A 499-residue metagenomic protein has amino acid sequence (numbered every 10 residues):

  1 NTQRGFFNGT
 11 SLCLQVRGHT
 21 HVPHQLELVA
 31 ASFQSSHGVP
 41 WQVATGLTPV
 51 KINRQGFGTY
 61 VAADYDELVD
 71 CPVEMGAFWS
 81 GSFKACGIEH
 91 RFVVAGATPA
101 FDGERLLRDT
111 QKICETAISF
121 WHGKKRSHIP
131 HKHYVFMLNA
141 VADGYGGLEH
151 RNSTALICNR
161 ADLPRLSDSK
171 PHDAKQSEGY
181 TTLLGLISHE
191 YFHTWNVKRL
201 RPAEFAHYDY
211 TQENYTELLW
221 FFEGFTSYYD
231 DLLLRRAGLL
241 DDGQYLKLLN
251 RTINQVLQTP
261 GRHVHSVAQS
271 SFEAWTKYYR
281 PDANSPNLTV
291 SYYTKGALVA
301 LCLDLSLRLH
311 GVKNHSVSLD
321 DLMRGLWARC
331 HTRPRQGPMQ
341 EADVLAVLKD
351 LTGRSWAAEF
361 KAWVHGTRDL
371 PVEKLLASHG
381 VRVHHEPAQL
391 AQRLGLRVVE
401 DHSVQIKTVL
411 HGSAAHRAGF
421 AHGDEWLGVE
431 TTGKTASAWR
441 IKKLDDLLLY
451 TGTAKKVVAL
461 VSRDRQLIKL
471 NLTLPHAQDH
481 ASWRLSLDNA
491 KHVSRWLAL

Functional and structural regions predicted by a protein language model:
N1-H21: Glycine/proline-rich low-complexity spacer/linker segments in large multi-domain proteins
H21, Q25-A44, F57-Y65, A97-K132 (+4 more regions): Zn2+-dependent metallopeptidase catalytic core
P40, A44, K51-D70, C114-W121 (+2 more regions): Carboxylate/His-rich catalytic cores and anion/metal-binding grooves
S82-L219: Juxtacatalytic substrate-recognition/specificity segment
R126-M137, A203-D209, G238-L249, N314-D321: Short, glycine/acidic-rich hinge or "gate" loops at secondary-structure transitions that mediate conformational
L148, Q176-L184, N214-F222, N284-K295 (+3 more regions): Secondary-structure capping and boundary motifs in well-ordered enzyme cores
S153, C158-R160, P164, G185 (+1 more regions): Acidic/histidine-rich catalytic neighborhood
D230-D231, L240-L499: C-terminal recognition in membrane/secretory proteostasis and scaffolding
